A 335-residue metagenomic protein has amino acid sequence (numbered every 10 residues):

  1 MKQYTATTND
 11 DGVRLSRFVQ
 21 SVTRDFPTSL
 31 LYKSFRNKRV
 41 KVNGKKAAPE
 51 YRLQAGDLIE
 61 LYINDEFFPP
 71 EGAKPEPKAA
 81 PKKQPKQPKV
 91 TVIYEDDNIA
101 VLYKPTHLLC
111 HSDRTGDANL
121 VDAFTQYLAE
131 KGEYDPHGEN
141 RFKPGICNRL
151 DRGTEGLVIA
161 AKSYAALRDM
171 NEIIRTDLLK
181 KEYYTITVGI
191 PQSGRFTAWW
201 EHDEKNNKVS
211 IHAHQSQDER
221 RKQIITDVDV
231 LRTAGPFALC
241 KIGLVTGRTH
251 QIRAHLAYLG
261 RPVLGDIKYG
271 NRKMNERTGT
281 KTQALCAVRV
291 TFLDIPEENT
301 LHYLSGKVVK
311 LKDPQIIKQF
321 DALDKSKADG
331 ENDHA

Functional and structural regions predicted by a protein language model:
M1-A335: RNA pseudouridine synthases
